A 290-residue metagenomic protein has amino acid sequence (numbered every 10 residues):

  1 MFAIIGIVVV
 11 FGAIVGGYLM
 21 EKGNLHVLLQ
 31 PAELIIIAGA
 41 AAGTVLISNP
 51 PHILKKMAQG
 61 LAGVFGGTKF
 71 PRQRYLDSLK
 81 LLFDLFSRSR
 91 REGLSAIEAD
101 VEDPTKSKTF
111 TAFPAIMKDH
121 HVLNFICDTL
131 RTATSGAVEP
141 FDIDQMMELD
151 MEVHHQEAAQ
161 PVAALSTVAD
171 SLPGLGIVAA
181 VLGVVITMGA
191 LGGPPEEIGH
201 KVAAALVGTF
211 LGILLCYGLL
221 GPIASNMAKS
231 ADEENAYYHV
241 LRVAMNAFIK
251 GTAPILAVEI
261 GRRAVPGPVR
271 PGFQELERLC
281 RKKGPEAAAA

Functional and structural regions predicted by a protein language model:
F2, G6: Divalent-cation
V8, G12-L25, I143-M146, D150-K229: Helix-termination/interfacial motifs at the ends of transmembrane alpha-helices
M20-P161, E233-A290: Large intracellular
